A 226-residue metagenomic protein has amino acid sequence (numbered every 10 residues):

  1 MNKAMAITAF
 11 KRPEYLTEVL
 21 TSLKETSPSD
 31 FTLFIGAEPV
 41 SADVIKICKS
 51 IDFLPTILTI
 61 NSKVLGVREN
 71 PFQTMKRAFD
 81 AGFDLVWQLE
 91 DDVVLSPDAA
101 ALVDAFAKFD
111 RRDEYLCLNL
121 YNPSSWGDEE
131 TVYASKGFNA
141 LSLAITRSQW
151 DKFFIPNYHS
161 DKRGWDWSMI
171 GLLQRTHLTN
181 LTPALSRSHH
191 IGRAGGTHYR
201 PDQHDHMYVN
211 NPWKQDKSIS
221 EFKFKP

Functional and structural regions predicted by a protein language model:
M1-L89, V93-P226: Peripheral/terminal regions associated with large enzymatic or DNA-binding modules
